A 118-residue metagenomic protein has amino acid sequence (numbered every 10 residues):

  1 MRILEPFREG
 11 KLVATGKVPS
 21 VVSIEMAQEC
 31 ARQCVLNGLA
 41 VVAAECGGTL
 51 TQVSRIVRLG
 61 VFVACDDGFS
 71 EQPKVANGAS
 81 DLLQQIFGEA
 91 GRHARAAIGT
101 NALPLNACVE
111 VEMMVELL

Functional and structural regions predicted by a protein language model:
M1-L118: Short, polar/acidic, helix-capping and beta-turn segments at strand->helix junctions that line the mouths
